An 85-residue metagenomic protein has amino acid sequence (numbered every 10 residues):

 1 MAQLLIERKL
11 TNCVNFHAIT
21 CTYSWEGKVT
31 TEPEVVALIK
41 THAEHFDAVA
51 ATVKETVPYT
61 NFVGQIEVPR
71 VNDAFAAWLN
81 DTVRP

Functional and structural regions predicted by a protein language model:
M1-P85: Positively charged, small/polar-rich N-terminal and surface patches that mediate targeting and assembly and bind
